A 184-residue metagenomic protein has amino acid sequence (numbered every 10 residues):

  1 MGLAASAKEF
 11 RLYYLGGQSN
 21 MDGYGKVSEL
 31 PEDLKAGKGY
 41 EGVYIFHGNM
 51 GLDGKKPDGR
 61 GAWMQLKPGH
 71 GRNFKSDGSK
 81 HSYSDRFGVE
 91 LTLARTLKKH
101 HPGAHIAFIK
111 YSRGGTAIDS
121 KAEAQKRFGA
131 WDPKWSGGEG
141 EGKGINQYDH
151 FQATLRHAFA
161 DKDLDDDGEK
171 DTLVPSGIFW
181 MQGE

Functional and structural regions predicted by a protein language model:
M1-A5: Hydrophobic h-region of N-terminal signal peptides that target proteins for export in Gram-negative bacteria
S6-E184: Cell-envelope and extracellular/periplasmic
